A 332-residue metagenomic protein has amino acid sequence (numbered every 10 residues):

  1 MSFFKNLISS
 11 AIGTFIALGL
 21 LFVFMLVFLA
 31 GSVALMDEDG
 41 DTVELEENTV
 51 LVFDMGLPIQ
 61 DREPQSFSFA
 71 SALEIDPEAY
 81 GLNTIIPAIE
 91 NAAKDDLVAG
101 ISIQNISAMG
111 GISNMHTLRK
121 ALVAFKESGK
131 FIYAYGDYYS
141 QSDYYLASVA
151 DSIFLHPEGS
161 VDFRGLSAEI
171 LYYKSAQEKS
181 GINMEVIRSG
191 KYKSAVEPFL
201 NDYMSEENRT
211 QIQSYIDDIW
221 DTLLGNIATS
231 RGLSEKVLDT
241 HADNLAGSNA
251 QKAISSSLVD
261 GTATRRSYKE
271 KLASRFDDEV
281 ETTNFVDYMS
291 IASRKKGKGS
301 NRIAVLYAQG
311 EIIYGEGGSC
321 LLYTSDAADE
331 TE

Functional and structural regions predicted by a protein language model:
F3-E38: Hydrophobic alpha-helical transmembrane signal-anchor segments
D39-V50, G297: Membrane-proximal juxtamembrane linkers immediately C-terminal to transmembrane helices
E46-A99, N105: Juxtamembrane extramembrane loops of integral membrane proteins
G81-S152: Membrane-embedded segments
Y133-K193, A263-T283: Flexible, acidic/glycine-enriched loop-and-adjacent beta/alpha segments that face the extracytoplasmic/periplasmic side
K174-K271: Charged, glycine-interspersed solvent-exposed loop segments at helix/strand-loop junctions that cap or gate access
T229-S230, D260-R302: C-terminal long alpha-helix characteristic of the crotonase
Y323-E332: Single conserved hydrophobic/aromatic residue that forms the stacking wall/gate of nucleotide- or nucleobase-binding
